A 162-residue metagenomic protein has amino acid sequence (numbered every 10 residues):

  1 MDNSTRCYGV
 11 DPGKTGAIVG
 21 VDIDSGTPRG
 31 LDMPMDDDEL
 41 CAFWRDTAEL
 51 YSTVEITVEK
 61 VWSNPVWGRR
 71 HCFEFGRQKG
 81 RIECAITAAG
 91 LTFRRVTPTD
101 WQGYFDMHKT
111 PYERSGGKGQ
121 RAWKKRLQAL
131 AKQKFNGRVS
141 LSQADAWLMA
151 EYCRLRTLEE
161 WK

Functional and structural regions predicted by a protein language model:
M1-K162: Phosphate- and other anionic-substrate recognition elements at nucleic-acid/protein interfaces
